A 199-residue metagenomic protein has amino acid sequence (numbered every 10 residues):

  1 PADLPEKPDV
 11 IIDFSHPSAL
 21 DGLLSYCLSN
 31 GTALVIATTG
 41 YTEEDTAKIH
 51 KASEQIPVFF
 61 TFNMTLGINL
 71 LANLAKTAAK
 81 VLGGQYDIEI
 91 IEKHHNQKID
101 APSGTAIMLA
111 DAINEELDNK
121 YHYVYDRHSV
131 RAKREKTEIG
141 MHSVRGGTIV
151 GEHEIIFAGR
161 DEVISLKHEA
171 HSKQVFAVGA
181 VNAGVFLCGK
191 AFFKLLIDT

Functional and structural regions predicted by a protein language model:
P1-P5, G84-T199: C-terminal substrate-binding/catalytic lobe of Rossmann-fold NAD(P)-dependent oxidoreductases
P1-S29: N-terminal glycine-/serine-/threonine-rich beta1-alpha1-beta2 phosphate-ribose binding loop of Rossmann-like
V10, A33, P57, D87: Residue-level detector of anion-binding/catalytic polar loops
S15-H16, T39, S143-R145: Short glycine-/small-residue-rich Rossmann-like dinucleotide-binding loops
S18-S25, S29-N30, A37-F60, L66-A78: Rossmann-fold NAD(P)-binding glycine/threonine-rich loop
